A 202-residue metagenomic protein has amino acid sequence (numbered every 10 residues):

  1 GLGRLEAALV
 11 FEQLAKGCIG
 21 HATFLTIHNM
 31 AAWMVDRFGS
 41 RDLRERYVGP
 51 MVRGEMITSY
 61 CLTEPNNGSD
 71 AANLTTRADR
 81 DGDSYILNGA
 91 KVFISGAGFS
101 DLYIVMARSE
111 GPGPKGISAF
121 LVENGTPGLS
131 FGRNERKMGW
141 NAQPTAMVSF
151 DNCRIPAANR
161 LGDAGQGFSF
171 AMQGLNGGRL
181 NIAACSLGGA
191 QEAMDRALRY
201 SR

Functional and structural regions predicted by a protein language model:
G1-I57, S95-L102, L180: Internal helix-loop-helix
L2-R4, D70-A72, G96-S100, P114-G116 (+2 more regions): Short glycine/proline-enriched turns and hinge-like loops at secondary-structure junctions
L2-V10, D70-L74, S149, I155: Structural signature of FAD isoalloxazine-binding scaffolds in flavoprotein oxidoreductases
F11-A15, A107, V122-P127, D151-I155: Short Ser/Thr-interspersed hydrophobic loop/turn segments at strand-loop and sheet-helix junctions that line or gate
K16-G17, L129-R202: Glycine-rich beta->alpha junctions and the first turn(s) of the following alpha-helix
G68, V92-G98, G139-W140, G177-N181: Glycine-rich phosphate/pyrophosphate-binding beta-alpha loops
T76-D79: A structural signal for short hydrophobic beta-strand segments in well-ordered beta-sheet cores
S84, N88-F131: A short core secondary-structure module
